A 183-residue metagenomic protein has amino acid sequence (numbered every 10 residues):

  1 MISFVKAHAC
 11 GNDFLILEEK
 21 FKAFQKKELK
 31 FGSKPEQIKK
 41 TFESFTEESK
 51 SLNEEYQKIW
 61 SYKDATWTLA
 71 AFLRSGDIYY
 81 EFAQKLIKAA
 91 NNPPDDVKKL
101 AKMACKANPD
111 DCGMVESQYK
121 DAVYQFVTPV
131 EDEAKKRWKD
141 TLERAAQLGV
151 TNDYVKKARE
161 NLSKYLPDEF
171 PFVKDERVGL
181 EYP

Functional and structural regions predicted by a protein language model:
M1-I2, A7, F14-P183: Acidic, polar-rich low-complexity tracts and alpha-helical solenoid repeat scaffolds
